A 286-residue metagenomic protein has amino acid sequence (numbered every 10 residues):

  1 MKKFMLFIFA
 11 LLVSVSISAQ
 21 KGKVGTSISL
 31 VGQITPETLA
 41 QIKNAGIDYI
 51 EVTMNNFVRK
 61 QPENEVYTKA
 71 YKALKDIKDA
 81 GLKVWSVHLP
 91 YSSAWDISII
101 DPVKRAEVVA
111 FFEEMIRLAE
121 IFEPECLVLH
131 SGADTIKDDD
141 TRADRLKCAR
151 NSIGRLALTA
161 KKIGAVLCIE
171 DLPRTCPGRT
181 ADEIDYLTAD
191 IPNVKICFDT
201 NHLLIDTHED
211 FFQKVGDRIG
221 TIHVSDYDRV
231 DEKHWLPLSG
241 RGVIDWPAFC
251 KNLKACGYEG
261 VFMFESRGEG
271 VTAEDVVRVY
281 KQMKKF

Functional and structural regions predicted by a protein language model:
M1-F4, E170: Positively charged n-region of N-terminal signal peptides that target proteins for export
F4, I8, I17-E120, G154 (+3 more regions): N-terminal pre-domain/capping segments
Q20-V24, G32-D48, G154, K162 (+2 more regions): Histidine-acidic metal/acid-base catalytic patches
S27-V31, T53-F57, L89-S92, G132-D134 (+4 more regions): Active-site beta-loop-alpha junctions enriched in small/polar residues
P36-T38, D76-D79, D96-K195: Active-site acidic/histidine proton-transfer and metal-coordination neighborhood in alpha/beta enzyme cores
I42, I50, I77, V108 (+7 more regions): Conserved, mostly hydrophobic/aromatic
D48-Y49, K83, E125, V166 (+1 more regions): Residue-level detector of anion-binding/catalytic polar loops
F57-Q61, S93-I99, T135-D140, V230-L236: A short acidic, helix-capping loop that chelates divalent metal ions and anchors anionic groups
